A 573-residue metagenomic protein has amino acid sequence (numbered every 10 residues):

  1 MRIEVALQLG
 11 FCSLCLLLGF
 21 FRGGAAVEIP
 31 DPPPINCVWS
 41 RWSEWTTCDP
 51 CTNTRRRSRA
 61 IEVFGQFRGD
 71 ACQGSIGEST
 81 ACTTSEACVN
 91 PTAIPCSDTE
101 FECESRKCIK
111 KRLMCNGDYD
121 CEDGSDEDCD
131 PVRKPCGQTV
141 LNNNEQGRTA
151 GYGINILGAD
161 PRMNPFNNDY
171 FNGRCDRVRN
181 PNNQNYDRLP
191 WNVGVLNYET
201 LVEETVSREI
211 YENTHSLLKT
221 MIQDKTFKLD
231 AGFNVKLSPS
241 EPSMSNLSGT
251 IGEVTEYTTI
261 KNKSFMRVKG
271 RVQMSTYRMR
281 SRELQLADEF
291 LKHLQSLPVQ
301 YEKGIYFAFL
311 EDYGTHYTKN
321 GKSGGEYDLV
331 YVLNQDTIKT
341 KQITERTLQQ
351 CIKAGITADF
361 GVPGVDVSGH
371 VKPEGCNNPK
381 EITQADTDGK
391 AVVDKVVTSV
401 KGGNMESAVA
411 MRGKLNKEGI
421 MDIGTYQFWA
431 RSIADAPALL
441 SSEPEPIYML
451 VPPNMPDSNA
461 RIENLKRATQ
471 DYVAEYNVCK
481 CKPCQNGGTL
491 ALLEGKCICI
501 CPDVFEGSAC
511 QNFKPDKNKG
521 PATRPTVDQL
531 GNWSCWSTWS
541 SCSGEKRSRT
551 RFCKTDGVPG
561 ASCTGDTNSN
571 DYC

Functional and structural regions predicted by a protein language model:
R2-E100, E104-R106, D123-G137, A391-V393 (+2 more regions): Thrombospondin type-1
T52, M114, F360-G364, L492-E494 (+1 more regions): A generic beta-sheet turn/junction motif
R56-S58, D230-G232, K353-G355, I498 (+1 more regions): Beta-strand secondary-structure signal
I109-C115, C484-A491, I498-P502: Short Cys/His-rich zinc-binding micro-motifs
M114-C121, C510: Cysteine-centered, disulfide-bonded loop motifs in secreted/extracellular proteins
K134-Y476, K480-N486, A491: Membrane-permeabilization and membrane-interfacing ectodomains
